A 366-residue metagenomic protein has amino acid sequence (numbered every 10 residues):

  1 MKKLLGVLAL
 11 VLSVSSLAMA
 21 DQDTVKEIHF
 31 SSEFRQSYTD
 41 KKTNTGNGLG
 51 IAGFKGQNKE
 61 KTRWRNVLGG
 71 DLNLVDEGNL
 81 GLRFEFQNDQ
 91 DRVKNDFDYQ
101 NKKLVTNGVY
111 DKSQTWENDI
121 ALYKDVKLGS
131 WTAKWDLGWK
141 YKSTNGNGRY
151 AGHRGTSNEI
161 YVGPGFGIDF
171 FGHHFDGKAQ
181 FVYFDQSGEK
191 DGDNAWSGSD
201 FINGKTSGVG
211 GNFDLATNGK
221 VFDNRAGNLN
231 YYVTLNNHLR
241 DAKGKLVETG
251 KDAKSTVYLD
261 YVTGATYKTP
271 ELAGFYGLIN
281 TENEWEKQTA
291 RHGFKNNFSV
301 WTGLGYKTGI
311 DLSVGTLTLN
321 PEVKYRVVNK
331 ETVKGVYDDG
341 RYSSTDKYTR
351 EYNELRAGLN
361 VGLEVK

Functional and structural regions predicted by a protein language model:
M1-Q22: Gram-negative bacterial Sec-dependent N-terminal signal peptides
A20-I28, N73-L82, Y123-W135, F166-K178 (+4 more regions): Short loop/turn motifs that connect adjacent beta-strands in outer-membrane beta-barrel proteins
A20-N73, G81-F97, R356: Short glycine/proline- and aromatic-enriched beta-strand/turn motifs that initiate or cap beta-hairpins
F30-Y38, L82-Q90, W135-S143, G177-D185 (+4 more regions): Transmembrane beta-barrel strands of outer-membrane/channel proteins
K41-N58, R92-S113, T144-S157, Q186-T206 (+3 more regions): Outer-membrane beta-barrel translocator domains and adjoining extracellular loop/strand segments of Gram-negative
N58-N66, K112-I120, R154-V162, N203-F213 (+3 more regions): Residues that define the transmembrane beta-barrel architecture of outer-membrane proteins
F171-R291, V300: Detector for outer-membrane/organellar transmembrane beta-barrel domains, recognizing the amphipathic beta-strand
Y325-V327, T349-K366: Outer-membrane beta-barrel "beta-signal"
